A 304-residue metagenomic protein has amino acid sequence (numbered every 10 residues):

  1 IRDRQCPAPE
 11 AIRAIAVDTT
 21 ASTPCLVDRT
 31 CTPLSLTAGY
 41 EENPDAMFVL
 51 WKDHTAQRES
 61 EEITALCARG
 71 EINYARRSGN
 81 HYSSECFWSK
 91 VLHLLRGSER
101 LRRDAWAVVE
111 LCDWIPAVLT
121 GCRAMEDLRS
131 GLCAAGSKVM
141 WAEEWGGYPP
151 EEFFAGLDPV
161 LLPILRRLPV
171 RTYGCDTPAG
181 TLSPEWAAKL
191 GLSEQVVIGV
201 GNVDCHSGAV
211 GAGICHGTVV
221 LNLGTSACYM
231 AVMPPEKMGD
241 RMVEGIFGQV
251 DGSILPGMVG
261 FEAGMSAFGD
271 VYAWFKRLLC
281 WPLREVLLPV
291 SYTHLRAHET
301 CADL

Functional and structural regions predicted by a protein language model:
I1, T293-T300: Conserved small/polar residues in nucleotide/adenosyl-binding loops
R2-T37, E41, D104, P163 (+1 more regions): N-terminal glycine/serine-rich phosphate-binding loop of ATP-dependent small-molecule kinases, especially carbohydrate
A16-D18, E110, L221-G224: Short beta-strand segments
V27, T64-N202: Gly/Ser/Thr-rich active-site cleft segment
V27-C31, L119-C122, V232-E236, L255: Short acidic-glycine loop/turn motifs at beta-strand connectors
D45-M47, R103-W106, R167-P169, S193-V196 (+4 more regions): Short coil/turn connectors at secondary-structure junctions
M47-H93, G97, W141-G147, V250-Y292: Glycine-rich phosphate-binding loop plus the immediately following alpha-helix
V203-W281: Catalytic phosphate/nucleotide-handling subdomain of diverse soluble enzymes
